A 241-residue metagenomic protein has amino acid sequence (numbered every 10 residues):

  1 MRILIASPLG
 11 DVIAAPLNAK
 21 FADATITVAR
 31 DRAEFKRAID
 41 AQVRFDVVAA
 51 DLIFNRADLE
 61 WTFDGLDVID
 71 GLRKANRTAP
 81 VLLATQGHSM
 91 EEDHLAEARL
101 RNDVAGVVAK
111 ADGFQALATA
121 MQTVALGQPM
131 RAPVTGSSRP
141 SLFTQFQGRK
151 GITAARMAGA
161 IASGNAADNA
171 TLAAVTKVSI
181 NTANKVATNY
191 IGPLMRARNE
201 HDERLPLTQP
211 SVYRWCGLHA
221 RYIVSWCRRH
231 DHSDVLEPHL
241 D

Functional and structural regions predicted by a protein language model:
M1-R131: N-terminal regulatory/sensing modules of transcriptional regulators
D67-L82, V107-D112, G159, P210-D231: A short, hydrophobic secondary-structure junction motif
A105-G106, R139-L142: Short, flexible active-site loops
Q128-G136, A167-D168: Short, structured loop/turn "capping" segments at alpha-beta junctions
S141-N184, T188: Helix-turn-helix DNA-binding segment
A187-D241: Basic, Lys/Arg-enriched C-terminal extension of HTH/homeodomain DNA-binding domains
